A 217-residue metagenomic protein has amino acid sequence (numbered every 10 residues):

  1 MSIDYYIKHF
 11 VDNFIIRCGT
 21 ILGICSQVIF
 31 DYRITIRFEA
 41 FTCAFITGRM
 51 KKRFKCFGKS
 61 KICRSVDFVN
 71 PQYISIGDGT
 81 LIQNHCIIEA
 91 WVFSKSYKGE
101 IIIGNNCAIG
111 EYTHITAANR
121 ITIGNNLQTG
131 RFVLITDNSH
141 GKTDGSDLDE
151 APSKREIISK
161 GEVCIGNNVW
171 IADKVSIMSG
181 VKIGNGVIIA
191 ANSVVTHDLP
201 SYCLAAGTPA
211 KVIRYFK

Functional and structural regions predicted by a protein language model:
M1-D137, E162-N168, V175, N185 (+2 more regions): Domain-scale signature associated with acetyltransferase and cell-envelope carbohydrate enzymes
G141-A151: Short, flexible, mixed-charge acidic loops at enzyme active sites
A151-V163: A short acidic, glycine-rich active-site loop that binds or catalyzes chemistry on phosphate/adenosine moieties
S179-G180: A short, flexible loop at the N-terminus of ABC-type nucleotide-binding domains that lies
G184, I188-A190, V194: A generic "structured core" feature
H197: Active-site nucleotide-sugar/metal-binding loop of Leloir-type enzymes
